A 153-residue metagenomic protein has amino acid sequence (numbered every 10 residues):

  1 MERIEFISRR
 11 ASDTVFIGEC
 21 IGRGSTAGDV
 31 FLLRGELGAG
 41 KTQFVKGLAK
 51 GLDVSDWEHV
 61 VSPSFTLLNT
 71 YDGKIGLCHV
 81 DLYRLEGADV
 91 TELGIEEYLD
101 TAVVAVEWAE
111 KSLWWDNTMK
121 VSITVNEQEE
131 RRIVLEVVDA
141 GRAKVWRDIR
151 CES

Functional and structural regions predicted by a protein language model:
M1-C20: N-terminal pre-Walker A segment at the start of P-loop NTPase domains
I4, A88, E96-S153: Short phosphate-coordinating micro-motif centered on Lys-Gly-acidic
G22-A27: Phosphate-binding P-loop
F31-L33: Hydrophobic anchor at the beta1->P-loop junction of P-loop NTPases
E36: P-loop (Walker A) phosphate-binding loop of NTP-binding proteins
K41: Conserved lysine of the Walker
K50-H59, G73: Post-Walker A helix-loop "phosphate-sensing" segment adjacent to the P-loop in P-loop NTPases
V60, S64, L68-E110: Conserved nucleotide-sensing/catalytic segment adjacent to the nucleotide-binding pocket in NTP-handling enzymes
